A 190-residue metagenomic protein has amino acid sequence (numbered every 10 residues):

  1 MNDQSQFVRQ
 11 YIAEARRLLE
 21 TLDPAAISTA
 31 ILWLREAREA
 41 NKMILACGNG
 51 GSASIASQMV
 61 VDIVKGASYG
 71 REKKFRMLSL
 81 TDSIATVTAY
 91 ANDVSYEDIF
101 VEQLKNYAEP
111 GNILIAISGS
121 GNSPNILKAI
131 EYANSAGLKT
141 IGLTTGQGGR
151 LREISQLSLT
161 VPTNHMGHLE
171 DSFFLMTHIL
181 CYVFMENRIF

Functional and structural regions predicted by a protein language model:
M1-T21: Generic N-terminal amphipathic, Lys/Arg-enriched alpha-helix
L22-A40: A short, well-structured juxtamembrane/interface segment
E36-A108: Glycine-rich, small/polar surface segments that engage phosphate groups of diverse ligands
S52-S57, N122-A129, L151: Short glycine/serine/threonine-rich phosphate/pyrophosphate-binding segments that cradle anionic phosphate groups
T81, S118, T144, L159-G167: Short beta->alpha connector loops at strand-helix junctions that form conserved, small/polar/Pro-enriched
N106, G167-F190: A charged, well-structured terminal subsegment
L143-S155: Short, glycine/polar-rich helix-capping loops at beta-to-alpha or helix-loop-helix junctions that flank or form
